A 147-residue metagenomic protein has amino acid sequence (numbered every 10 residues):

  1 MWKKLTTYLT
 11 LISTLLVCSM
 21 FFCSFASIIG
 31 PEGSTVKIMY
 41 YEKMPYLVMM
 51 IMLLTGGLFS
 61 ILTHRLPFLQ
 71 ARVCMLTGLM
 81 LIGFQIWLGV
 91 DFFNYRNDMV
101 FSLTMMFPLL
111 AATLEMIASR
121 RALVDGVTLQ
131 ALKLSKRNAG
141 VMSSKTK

Functional and structural regions predicted by a protein language model:
M1-M20: Cytosolic juxtamembrane helix and N-cap/initiation of the first transmembrane helix
L15-K43: Hydrophobic transmembrane helix segments
K37-T55: Interfacial helix-start motif at the membrane-water boundary
L58-A71: Juxtamembrane helix-break-helix junctions at the cytosolic face of small multi-pass alpha-helical membrane proteins
V73-V90: Hydrophobic alpha-helical membrane segments
M99-G126: Alpha-helical membrane-associated segments of multi-pass integral membrane proteins
A118-M142: Cytosolic juxtamembrane helix at the C-terminal end of the final transmembrane segment
